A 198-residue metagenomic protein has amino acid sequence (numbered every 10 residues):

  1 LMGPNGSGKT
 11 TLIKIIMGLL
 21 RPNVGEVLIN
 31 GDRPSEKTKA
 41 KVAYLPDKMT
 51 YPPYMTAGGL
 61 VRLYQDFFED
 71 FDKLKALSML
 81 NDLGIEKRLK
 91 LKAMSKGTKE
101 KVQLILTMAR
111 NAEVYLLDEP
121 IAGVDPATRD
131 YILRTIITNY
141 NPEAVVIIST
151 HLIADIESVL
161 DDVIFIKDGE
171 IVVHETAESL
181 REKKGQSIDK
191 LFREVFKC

Functional and structural regions predicted by a protein language model:
M2-P4: The feature captures the beta-strand-to-loop junction immediately N-terminal to the Walker
M17: Helix-to-loop junction immediately C-terminal to a conserved catalytic motif
G25-T38: Conserved ABC transporter NBD signature motif
D47-Q103: ABC-family P-loop ATPase nucleotide-binding domains
Y115-E119, V124: Catalytic Walker B motif of ABC-type/P-loop ATPase nucleotide-binding domains
I156-S158: A short, surface-exposed alpha-helical micro-motif characterized by mixed small hydrophobic and charged/polar residues
H174-E175: ABC ATPase "signature
